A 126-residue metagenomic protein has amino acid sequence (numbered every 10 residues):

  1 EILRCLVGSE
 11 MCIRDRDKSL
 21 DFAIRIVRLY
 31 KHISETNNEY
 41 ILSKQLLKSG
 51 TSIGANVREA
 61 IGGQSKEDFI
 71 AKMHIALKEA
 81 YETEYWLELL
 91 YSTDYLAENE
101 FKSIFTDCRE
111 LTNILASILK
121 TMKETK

Functional and structural regions predicted by a protein language model:
E1-G8, I13: Single conserved hydrophobic/aromatic residue that forms the stacking wall/gate of nucleotide- or nucleobase-binding
E10, R14-V57: N-terminal first-folded block
S19, L46-G54, A76-T83, C108-L115: Alpha-helical transition-metal enzyme core signature, strongest for iron centers
Y30-S34, G54, I61, E88-Y91 (+2 more regions): A structural signal for long alpha-helical coiled-coils and helix-turn connectors that form the cytosolic signaling
I41-Q45, S49, D68-I75, I104: Alpha-helical scaffold segments that form or flank carboxylate-/histidine-based iron centers
G62, K66-A97: Mid-chain, well-packed structural core segment of small domains
L90-K123: C-terminal structural segments of small proteins and small subunits
